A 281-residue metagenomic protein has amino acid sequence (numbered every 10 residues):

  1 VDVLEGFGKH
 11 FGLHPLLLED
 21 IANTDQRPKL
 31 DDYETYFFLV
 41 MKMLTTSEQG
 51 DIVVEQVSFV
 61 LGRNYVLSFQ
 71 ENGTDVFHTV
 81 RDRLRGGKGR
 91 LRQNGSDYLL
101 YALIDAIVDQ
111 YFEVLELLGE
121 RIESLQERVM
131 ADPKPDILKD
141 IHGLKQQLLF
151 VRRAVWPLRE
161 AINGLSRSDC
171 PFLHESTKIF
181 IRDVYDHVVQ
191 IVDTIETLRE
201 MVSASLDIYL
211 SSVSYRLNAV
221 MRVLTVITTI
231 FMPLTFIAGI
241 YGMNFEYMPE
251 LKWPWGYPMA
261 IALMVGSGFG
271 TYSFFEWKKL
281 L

Functional and structural regions predicted by a protein language model:
V1-D183, H187-T197, E250, L280-L281: Peripheral, non-transmembrane regulatory/ligand-interaction domains of membrane transport proteins
D186-L281: Hydrophobic alpha-helical transmembrane segments and their immediately adjacent juxtamembrane loops
